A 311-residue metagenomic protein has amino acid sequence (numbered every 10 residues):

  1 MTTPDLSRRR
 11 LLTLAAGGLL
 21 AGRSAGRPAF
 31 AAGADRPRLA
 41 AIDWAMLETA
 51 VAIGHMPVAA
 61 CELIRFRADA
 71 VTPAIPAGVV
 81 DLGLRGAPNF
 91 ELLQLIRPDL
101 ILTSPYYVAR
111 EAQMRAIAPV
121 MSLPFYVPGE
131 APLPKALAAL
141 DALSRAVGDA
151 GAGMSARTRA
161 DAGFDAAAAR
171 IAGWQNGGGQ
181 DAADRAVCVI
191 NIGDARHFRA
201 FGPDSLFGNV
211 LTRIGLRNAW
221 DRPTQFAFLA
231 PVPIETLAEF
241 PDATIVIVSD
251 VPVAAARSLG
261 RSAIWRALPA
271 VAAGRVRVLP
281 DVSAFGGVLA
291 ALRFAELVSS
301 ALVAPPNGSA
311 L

Functional and structural regions predicted by a protein language model:
T2-D5, R10-A31: N-terminal export signals
R38, A138, F240-L311: Structured C-terminal subdomain patch of bacterial secreted/periplasmic proteins
R38, W44-I96: A short, structured surface patch at a secondary-structure boundary
A52, E111-A150, R257-V278: Charged, glycine-enriched surface loops/patches that mediate electrostatic binding to polyanionic ligands
R65-R67, A200-F228: Alpha-helical, coiled-coil/dimerization segments enriched in small aliphatic residues
L82-F90, T224-I234: Short helix-initiation/N-cap motifs at beta->coil->alpha
R97-T103, D242-A243: Proline-aspartate-enriched helix->loop->beta-strand connector
P119-A195, W220-D221, A284, L289-L311: Extracytoplasmic substrate-binding proteins
